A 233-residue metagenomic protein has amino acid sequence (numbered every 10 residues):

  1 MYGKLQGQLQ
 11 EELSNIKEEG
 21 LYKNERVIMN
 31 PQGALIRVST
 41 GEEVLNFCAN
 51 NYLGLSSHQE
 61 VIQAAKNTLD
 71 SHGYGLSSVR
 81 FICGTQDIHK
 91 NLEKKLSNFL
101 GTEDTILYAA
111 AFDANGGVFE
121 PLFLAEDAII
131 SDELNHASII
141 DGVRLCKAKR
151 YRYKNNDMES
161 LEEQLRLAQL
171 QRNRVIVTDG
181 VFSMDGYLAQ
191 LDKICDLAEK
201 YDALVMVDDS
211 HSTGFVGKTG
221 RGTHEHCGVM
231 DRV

Functional and structural regions predicted by a protein language model:
Q10-E11, N15-H72, A203: N-terminal "arm"/small-domain region of PLP-dependent enzymes with the aminotransferase-like
N51, Y151, N155-V207: Active-site phosphate-binding strand-loop segment of PLP-dependent enzymes
V79-C83, E93-G117: Short loop-beta-helix segment that forms the pyridoxal 5′-phosphate
A110, I130-C146: Substrate-binding/gating loop at the entrance of the active-site cleft, primarily in PLP-dependent aminotransferase-like
V118-A137, M158: Conserved PLP-anchoring active-site segment centered on the Schiff-base-forming lysine
A125, L145-K147, Y201, R232: Short, structured coil segments at secondary-structure junctions
D202, R221-V233: Conserved active-site segment immediately N-terminal to the catalytic lysine that forms the internal aldimine
